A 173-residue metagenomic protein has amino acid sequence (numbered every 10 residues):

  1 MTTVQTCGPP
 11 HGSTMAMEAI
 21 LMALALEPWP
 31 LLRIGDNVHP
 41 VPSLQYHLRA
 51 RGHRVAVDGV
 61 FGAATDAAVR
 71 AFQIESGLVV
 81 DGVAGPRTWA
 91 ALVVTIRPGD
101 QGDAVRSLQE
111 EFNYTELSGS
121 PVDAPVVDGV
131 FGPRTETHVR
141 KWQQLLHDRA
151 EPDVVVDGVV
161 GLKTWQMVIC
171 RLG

Functional and structural regions predicted by a protein language model:
M1-G173: Cell-envelope/ECM-targeting effectors and their regulatory/trafficking segments
